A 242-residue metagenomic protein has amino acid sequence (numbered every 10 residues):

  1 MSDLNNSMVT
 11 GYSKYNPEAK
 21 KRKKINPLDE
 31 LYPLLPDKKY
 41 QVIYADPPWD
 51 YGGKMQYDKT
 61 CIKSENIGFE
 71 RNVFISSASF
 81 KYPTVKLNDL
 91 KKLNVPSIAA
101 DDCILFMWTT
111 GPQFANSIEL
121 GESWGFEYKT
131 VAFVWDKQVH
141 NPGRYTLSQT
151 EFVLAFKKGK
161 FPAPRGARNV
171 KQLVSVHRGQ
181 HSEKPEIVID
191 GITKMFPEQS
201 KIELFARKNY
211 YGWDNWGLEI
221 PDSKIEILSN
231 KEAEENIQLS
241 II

Functional and structural regions predicted by a protein language model:
M1-I242: Class I S-adenosyl-L-methionine-dependent methyltransferase catalytic core
